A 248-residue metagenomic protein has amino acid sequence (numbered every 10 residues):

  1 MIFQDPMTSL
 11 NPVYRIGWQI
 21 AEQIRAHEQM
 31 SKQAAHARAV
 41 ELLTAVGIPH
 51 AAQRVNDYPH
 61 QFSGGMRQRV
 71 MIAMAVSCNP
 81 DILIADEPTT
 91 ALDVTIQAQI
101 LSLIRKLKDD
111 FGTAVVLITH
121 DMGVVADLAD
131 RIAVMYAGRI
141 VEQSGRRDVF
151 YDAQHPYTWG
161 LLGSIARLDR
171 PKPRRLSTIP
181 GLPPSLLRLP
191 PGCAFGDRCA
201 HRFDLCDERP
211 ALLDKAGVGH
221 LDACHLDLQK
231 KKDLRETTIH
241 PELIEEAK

Functional and structural regions predicted by a protein language model:
M1, P6-W18: Conserved catalytic motifs of ABC-family nucleotide-binding domains
D5, A37, Q53-Y58, R174: Interfacial catalytic loop of ABC nucleotide-binding domains
Y14-A34, T44-P49, Q61, S144: ABC-type ATPase nucleotide-binding domains, specifically the catalytic core motifs of the NBD
A34-Q53, W159-G163: Conserved ABC ATPase "signature" region
D57-F62, M66: Conserved ABC ATPase signature
N79-P80, I84-R174: P-loop NTP-binding/switch modules centered on Walker-like glycine-rich loops
G145-K248: Charged, flexible cofactor/metal-binding loops and thiol motifs
